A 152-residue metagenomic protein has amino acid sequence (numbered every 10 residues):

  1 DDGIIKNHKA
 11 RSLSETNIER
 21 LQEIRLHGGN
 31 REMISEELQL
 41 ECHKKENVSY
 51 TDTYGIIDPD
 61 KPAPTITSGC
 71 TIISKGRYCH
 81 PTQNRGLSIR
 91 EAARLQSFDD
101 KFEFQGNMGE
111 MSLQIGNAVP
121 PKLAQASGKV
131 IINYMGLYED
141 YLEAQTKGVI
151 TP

Functional and structural regions predicted by a protein language model:
D1-P152: C-terminal target-recognition/interaction regions appended to catalytic cores
